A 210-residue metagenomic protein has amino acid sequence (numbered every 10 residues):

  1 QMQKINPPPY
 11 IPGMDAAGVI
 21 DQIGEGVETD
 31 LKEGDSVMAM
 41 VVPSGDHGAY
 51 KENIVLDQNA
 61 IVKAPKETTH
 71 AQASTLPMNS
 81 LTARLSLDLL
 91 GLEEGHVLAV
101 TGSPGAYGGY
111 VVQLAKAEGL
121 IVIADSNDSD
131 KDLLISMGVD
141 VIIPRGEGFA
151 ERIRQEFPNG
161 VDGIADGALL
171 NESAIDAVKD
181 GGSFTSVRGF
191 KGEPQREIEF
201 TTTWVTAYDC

Functional and structural regions predicted by a protein language model:
Q1-C210: Terminal helix/beta-alpha structural elements that buttress the NAD(P)+-binding lobe
